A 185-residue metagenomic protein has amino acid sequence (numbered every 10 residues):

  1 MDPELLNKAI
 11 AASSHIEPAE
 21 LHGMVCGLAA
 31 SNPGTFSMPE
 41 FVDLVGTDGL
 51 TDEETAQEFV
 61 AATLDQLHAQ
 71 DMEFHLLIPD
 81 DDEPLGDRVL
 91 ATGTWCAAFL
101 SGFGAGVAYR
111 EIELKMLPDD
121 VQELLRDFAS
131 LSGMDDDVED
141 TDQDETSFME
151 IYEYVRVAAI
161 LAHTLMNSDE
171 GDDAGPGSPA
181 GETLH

Functional and structural regions predicted by a protein language model:
M1-L100, G104-G106, E111-H185: Acidic/negatively charged segments and metal-coordination signatures
